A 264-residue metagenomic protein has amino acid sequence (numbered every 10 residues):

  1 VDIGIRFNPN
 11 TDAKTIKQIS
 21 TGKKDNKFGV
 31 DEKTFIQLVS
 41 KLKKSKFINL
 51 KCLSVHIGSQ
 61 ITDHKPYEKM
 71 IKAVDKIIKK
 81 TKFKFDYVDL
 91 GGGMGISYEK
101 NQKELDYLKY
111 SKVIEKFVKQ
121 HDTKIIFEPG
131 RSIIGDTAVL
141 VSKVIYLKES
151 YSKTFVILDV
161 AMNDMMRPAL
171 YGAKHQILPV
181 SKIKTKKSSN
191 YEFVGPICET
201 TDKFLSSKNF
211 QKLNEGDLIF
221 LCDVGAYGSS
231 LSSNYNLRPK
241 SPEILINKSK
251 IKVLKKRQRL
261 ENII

Functional and structural regions predicted by a protein language model:
V1, K76-K79, F83-F85, L105-Q120 (+1 more regions): Acidic/histidine-enriched ion/cofactor-binding microenvironments in catalytic or ligand-binding pockets
V1-Y87, I96, V113: Active-site-proximal beta-alpha core segment in soluble small-molecule metabolic enzymes
R6-N10, G93, A161, P196: Generic beta-structure capping elements
A13-S20, H64-P66, Y98-K103, D136-L140 (+2 more regions): Short acidic, glycine/serine/threonine-rich loops at helix termini
D31-L38, N49, D63-A73, D86 (+9 more regions): General structural feature for long, well-ordered alpha-helical segments within catalytic domains of soluble enzymes
G58, G93, V224: Flexible loop residues that form catalytic and substrate-binding hotspots at small-molecule/glycan-binding clefts
V113, D122-I264: Charged (often Lys/Glu-rich) extended helix/loop segments that serve as interaction or gating elements
